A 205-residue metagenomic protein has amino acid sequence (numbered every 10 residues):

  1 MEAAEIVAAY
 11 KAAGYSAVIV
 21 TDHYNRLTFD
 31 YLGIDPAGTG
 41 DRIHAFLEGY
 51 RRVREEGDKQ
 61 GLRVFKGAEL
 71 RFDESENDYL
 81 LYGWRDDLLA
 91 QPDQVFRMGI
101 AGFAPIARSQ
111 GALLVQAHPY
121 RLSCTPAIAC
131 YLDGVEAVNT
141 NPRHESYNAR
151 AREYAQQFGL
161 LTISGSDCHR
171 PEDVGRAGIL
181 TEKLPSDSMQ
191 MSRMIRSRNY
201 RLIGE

Functional and structural regions predicted by a protein language model:
M1-A101, E136-L160, H169-D173: A metal-dependent hydrolase metal-coordination microenvironment
M1-Y10, H118-I128: Short, acidic/polar
A17-V20, M98, P171, R176-E205: C-terminal functional module detector
I19, V115, T162-S164: Residue-level marker for buried hydrophobic side chains located in beta-strands that build the well-ordered beta-sheet
G67-E69, A117, G165: Conserved beta-strand termini and adjacent loop/short-helix elements that scaffold enzyme active sites in alpha/beta
D73, S123-L132, P171-G175: Short loop/helix-cap segments at secondary-structure boundaries that form the rim of catalytic
F96, Q110, V115-A127, R143: Active-site-proximal loop/helix segments of hydrolase catalytic cores
Y131-A137, G178-E182: Active-site regions of enzymes building and remodeling cell-envelope glycoconjugates
